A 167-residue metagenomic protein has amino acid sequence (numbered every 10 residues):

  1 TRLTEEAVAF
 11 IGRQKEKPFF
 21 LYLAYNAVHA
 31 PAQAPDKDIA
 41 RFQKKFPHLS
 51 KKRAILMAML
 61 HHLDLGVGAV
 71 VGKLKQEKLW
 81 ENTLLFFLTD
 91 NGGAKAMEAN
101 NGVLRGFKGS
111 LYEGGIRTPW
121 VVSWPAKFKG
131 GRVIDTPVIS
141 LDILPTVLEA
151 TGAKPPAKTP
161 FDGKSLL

Functional and structural regions predicted by a protein language model:
T1-T4, R53-L56, L60, T136-L141 (+2 more regions): Solvent-exposed, acidic/flexible segments
R2-G12, A40-T83: A long, amphipathic alpha-helix that forms part of the scaffold/cap immediately adjacent to metal-dependent active
T4, T83, L88-T89, T146: Ser/Thr-centric signal marking residues that sit in or immediately flank functional binding/regulatory motifs
A7-I55, A94, N101-G102: Active-site His/acidic residue clusters
Q14-L21, L79-L85, R117-T118: Loop/turn elements at helix/coil->beta-strand transitions in domains of secreted/extracellular proteins
A24-A27, P35, L88-N91, I116 (+1 more regions): Active-site-proximal beta-strand/loop segments in catalytic clefts of secreted hydrolases
N26-A30, L65-G66, N91-A94, L111 (+1 more regions): Solvent-exposed loop/turn segments at secondary-structure junctions within structured extracellular/periplasmic domains
G68-Q76, F86, M97-P160, K164-L167: Substrate-binding rim/cap in mid-to-C-terminal beta-strand-loop elements of soluble/periplasmic
